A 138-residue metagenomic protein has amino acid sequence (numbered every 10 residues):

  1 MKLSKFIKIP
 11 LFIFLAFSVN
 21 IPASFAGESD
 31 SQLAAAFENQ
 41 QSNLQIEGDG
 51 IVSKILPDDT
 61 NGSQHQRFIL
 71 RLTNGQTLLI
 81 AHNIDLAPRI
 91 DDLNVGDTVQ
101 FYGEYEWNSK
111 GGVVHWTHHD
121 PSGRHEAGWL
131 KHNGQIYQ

Functional and structural regions predicted by a protein language model:
K2-P10: Bacterial N-terminal signal peptides that target proteins for export
K5, V19-I21, F25: Compositionally biased regions
P10-N20: Bacterial N-terminal signal peptides
A23-Q138: OB-fold and OB-like single-stranded nucleic-acid-recognition modules and their adjacent interaction interfaces
